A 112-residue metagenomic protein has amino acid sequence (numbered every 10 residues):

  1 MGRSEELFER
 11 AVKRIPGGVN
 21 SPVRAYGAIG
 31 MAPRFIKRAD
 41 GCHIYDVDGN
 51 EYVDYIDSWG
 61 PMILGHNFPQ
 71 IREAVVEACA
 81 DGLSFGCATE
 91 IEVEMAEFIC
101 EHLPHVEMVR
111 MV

Functional and structural regions predicted by a protein language model:
M1-R38, E92, F98: Active-site-adjacent loop/helix segments that line or gate small-molecule/cofactor pockets in enzymes
I15-P16, D46-V47, Q70-I71: Short, flexible segments with low predicted structural confidence
V19, V47, W59: Fold-independent oxyanion-binding glycine-rich loops and adjacent beta-strand/coil segments at enzyme active sites
R34-D54: Active-site and channel-lining beta-strand-loop segments that bind or position nucleotide-derived/phosphorylated
E51-V112: Glycine-rich loop-to-alpha-helix module at the N-terminal edge of alpha/beta enzyme cores
